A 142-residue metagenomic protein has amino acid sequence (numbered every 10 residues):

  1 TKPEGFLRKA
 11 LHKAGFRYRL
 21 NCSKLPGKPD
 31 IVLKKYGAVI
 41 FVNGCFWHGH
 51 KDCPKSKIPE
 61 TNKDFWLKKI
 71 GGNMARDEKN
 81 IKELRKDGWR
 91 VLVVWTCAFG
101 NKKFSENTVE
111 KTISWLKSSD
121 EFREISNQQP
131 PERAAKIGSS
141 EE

Functional and structural regions predicted by a protein language model:
T1-V93, A98-E142: Nucleic-acid endo/exonuclease domains
